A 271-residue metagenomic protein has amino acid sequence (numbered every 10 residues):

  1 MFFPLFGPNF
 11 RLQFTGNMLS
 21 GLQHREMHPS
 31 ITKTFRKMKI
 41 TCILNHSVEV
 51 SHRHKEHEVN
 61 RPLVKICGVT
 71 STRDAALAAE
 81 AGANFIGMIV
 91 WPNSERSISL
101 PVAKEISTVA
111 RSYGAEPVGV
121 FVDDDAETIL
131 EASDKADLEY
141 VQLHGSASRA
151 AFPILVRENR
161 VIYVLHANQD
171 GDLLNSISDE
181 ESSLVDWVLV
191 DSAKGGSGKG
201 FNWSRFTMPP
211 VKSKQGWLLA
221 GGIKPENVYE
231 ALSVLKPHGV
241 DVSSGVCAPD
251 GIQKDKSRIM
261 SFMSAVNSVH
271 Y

Functional and structural regions predicted by a protein language model:
F2-F14, L19-G21, K33-Y271: Conserved N-terminal beta1-alpha1 strand-loop-helix module at the mouth
E26-T32: Compositionally biased, low-complexity peptide segments typical of secreted/host-interacting small proteins
